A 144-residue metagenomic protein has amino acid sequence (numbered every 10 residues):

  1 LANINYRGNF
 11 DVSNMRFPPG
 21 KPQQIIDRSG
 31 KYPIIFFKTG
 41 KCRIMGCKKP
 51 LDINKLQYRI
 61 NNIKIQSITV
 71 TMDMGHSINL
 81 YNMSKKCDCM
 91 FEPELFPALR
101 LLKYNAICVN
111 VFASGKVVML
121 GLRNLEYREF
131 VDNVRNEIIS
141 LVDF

Functional and structural regions predicted by a protein language model:
L1-K116, L120-F144: Intrinsically disordered, low-complexity polar/charged tails and linkers
